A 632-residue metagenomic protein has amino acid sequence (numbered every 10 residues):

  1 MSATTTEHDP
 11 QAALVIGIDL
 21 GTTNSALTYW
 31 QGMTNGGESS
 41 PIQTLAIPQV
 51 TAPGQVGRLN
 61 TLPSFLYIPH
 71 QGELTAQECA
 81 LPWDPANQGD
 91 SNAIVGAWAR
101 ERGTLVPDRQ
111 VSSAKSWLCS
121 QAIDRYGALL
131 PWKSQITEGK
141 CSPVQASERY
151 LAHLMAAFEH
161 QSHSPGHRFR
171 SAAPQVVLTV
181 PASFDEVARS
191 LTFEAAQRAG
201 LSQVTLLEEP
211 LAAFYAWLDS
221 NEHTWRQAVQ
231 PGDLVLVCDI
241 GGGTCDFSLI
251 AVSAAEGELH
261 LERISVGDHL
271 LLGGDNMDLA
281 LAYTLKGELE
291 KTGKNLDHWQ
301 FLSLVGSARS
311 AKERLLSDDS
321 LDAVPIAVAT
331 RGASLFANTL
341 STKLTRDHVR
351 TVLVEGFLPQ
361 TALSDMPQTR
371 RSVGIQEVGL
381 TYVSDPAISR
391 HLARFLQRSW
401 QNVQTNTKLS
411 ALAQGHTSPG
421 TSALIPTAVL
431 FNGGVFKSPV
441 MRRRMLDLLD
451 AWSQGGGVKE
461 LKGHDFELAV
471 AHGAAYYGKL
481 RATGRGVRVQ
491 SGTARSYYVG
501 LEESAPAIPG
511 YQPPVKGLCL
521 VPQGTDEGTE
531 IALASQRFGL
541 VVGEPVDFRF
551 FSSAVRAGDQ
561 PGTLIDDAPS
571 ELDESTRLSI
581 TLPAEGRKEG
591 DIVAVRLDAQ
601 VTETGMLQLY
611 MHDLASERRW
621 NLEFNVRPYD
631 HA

Functional and structural regions predicted by a protein language model:
M1-A128, T205, A212, E256-L261 (+11 more regions): Early-domain small/polar-rich strand-loop-helix modules and first-structured segments of the mature chain
S2-A13, L206-C238, W400, T407-P419 (+1 more regions): Conserved phosphate-binding catalytic cores of ATP/NTP-utilizing and phosphoryl-transfer enzymes
S40-Q197, E208, L279-V324, A329-R370 (+1 more regions): Phosphate-binding loop and its immediate beta->loop->alpha context in nucleotide/phosphate-handling enzymes
F65, E209-H223, D275-T284, P386-R390 (+1 more regions): Glycine-rich phosphate-binding/hydrolytic loop that grips phosphoryl groups
G89, T330-N402, G486-A632: Acidic low-complexity intrinsically disordered segments
R149-R168, A216-R226, G356-I425, R444 (+2 more regions): Phosphate/ATP-binding catalytic cores across multiple sugar-kinase/actin-like superfamilies, primarily ASKHA
V176-L191, A329-A333, S341, L380-A387 (+2 more regions): Glycine-rich phosphate-binding loops at beta-strand->alpha-helix junctions
A199-A212, T381, M445-G473: Conserved phosphate-binding/catalytic loops in two-lobed NTP-binding clefts
